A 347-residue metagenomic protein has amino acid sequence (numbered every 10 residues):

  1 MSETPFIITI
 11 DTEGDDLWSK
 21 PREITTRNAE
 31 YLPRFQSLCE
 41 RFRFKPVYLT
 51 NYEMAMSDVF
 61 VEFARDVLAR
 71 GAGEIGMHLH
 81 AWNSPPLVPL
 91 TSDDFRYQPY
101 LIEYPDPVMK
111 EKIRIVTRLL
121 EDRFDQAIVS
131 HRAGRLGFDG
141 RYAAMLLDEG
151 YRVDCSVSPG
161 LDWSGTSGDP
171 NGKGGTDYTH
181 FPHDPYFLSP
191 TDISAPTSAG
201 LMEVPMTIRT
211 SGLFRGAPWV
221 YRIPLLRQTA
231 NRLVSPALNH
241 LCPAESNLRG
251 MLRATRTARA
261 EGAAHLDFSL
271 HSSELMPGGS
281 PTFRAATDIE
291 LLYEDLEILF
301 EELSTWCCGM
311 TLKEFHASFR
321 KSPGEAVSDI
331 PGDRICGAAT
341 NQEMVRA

Functional and structural regions predicted by a protein language model:
M1-R70, E302-S304: Active-site beta->alpha N-cap acidic-glycine motif
S2-F6, E40-P46, G71-I75, D125-V129 (+3 more regions): Short, well-ordered coil/turn segments that N-cap beta-strands
D11, H78, H131, L146 (+3 more regions): Conserved, mostly hydrophobic/aromatic
D16-E23, V88-L101, G278-R284: Surface-exposed, active-site-proximal loop segments in enzymatic domains
E23-A29, L49-V61, N83, R132-G140 (+2 more regions): Acidic-and-aromatic substrate-binding clefts and catalytic sites of carbohydrate-active enzymes
Y52-G137, T210-L213, S272-S273: Metal-dependent polysaccharide deacetylase catalytic core of the NodB/CE4 family, i.e., the active-site-bearing domain
A133-E261: Active-site-adjacent pocket scaffolds in enzyme catalytic domains
Q228-A347: C-terminal domain-boundary segment and adjacent tail
